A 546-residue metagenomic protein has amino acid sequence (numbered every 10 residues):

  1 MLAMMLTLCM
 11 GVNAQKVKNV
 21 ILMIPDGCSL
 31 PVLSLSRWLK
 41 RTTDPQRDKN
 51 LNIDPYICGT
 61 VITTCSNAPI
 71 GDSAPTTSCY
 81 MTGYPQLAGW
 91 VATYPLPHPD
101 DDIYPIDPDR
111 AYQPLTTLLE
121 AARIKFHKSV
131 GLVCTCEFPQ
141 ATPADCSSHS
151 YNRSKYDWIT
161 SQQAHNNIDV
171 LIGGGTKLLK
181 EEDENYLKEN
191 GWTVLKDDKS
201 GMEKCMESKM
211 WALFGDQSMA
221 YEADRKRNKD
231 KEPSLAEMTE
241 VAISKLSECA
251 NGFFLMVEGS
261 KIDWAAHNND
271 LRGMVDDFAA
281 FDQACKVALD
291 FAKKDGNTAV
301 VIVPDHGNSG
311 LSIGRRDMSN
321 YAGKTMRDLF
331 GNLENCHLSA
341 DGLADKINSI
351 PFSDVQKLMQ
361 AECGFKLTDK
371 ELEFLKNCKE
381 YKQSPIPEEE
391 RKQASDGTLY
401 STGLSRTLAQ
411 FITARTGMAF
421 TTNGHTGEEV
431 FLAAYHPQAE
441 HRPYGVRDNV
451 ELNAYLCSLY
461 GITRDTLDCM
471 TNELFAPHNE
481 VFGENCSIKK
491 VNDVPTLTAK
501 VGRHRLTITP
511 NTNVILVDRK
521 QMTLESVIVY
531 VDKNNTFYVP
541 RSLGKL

Functional and structural regions predicted by a protein language model:
M1-Q15: Bacterial Sec-dependent N-terminal signal peptides
T7, G11, M81-T82, P97: Short intrinsically disordered, low-complexity segments
K16-L22, G27, P31-V32, R37 (+1 more regions): Active-site-adjacent structural elements in enzyme catalytic domains
V17-N19, C28-L33, R37-C79, L87 (+3 more regions): A post-motif C-terminal structural segment
L22-M23, L132, I302: Structural beta-sheet core signal
Y84-I168, G175: Extracytoplasmic mature domains of secreted/periplasmic and thylakoid-lumen proteins
